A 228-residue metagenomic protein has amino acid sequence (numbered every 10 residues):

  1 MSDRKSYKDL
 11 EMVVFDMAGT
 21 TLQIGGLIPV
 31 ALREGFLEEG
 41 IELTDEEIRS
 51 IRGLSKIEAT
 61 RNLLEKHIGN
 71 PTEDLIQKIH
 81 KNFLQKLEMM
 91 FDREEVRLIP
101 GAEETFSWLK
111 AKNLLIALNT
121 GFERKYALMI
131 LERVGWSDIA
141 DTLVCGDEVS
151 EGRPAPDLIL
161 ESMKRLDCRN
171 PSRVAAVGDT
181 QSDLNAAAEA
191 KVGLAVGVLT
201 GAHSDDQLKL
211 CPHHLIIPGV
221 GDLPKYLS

Functional and structural regions predicted by a protein language model:
M1-L10, S107, E123-R124, M129-S228: Asp-based, Mg2+/Mn2+-dependent phosphohydrolase catalytic module
D3-E103, W108, K112: N-terminal helical cap/lid subdomain that shapes the substrate entry/recognition surface in HAD-like hydrolases
D16, T20, T120, D179: Conserved G/P- and acidic residue-centered "switch" motifs that form tight phosphate/ATP-binding loops in soluble
D92-R97, G121, G193-A195: Short, flexible loop segments at the rims of nucleotide/cofactor-binding pockets, characterized by
L98, N119, E151: Residue-level marker of regulatory loop/turn positions in helix-turn-helix DNA-binding domains and in histidine
K112-L114, H213: Short phosphate-binding/catalytic loops that engage adenosine nucleotides
A117-L118, G197: Hydrophobic beta-strand core positions in alpha/beta domains
